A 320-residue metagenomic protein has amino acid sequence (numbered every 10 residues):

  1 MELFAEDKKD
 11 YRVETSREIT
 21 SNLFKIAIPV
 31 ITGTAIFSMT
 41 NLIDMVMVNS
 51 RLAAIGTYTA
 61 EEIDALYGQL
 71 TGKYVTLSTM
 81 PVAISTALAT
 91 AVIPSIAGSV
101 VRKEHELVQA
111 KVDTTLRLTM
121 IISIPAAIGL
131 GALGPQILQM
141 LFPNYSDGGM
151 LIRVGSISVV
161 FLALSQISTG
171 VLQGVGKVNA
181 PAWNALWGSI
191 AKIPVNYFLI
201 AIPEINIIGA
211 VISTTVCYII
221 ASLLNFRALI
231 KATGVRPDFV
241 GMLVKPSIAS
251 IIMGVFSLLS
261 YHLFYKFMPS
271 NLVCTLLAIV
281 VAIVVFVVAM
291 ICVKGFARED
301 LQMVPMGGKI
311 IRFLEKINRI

Functional and structural regions predicted by a protein language model:
M1, N179, S189-F226, P237 (+3 more regions): Membrane-interface helix-loop junctions in multi-pass transport and translocation proteins
M1-T34, K231-P246: Interhelical loop/hinge segments that connect adjacent transmembrane helices in multipass membrane
P29, E62-S85, R117-L118: Alpha-helical transmembrane segments of polytopic membrane transporters and translocases
V82-E104, V112, L116: Helix-loop junctions and terminal segments of transmembrane helices in multi-pass membrane transport/translocation
D113, L130-V159: Interfacial segments at transmembrane-helix termini and the short loops linking adjacent helices
I157-W187: Membrane-interface junctions at transmembrane-helix termini in multi-pass inner-membrane proteins
S168-G176, F226-M242, Y265, F296: Alpha-helical transmembrane segments
S260-I320: Membrane-proximal transmembrane or re-entrant/amphipathic helices at the cytosolic face
